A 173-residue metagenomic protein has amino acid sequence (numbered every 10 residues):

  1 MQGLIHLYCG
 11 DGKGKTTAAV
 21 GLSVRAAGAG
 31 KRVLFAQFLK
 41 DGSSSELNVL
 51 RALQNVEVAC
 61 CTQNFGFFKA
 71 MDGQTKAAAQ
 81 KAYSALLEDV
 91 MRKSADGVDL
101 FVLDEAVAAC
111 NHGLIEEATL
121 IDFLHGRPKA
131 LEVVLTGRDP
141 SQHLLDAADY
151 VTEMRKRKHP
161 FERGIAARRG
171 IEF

Functional and structural regions predicted by a protein language model:
L4-R92: Conserved P-loop
L22, N48-R51, G73, I115-T119 (+2 more regions): Short, glycine/charged-enriched secondary-structure capping and boundary segments
R25, V49, F123, H143-L144: Hydrophobic/aromatic ligand-binding patch that stacks against planar heteroaromatic rings of cofactors or nucleotides
V33, V133, V151: Hydrophobic anchor at the start of a short beta-strand that flanks the dinucleotide cofactor-binding loop
L39-G42, N64-F65, V107-A108, D139-Q142 (+1 more regions): Conserved nucleotide-binding/hydrolysis micro-motifs of P-loop NTPases
A70-E132: Phosphate-binding/switch loop-helix module in NTP-utilizing enzymes
T136: Conserved D-loop beta-strand region of ABC ATPase nucleotide-binding domains
D139-F173: Phosphate-binding/switch region of NTP-binding enzymes
